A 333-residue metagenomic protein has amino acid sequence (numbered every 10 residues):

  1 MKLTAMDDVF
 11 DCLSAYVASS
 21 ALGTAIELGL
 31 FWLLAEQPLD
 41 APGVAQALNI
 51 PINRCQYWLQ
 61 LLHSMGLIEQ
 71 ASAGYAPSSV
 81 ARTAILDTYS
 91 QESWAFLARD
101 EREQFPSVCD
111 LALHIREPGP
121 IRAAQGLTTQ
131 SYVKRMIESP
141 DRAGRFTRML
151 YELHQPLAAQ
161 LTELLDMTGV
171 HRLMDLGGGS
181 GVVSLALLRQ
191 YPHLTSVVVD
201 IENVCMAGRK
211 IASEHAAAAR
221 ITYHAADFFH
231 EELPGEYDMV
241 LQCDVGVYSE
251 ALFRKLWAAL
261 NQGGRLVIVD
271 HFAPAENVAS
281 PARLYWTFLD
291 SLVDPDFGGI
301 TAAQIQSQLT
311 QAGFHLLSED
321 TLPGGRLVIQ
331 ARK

Functional and structural regions predicted by a protein language model:
M1-H63, R172, S180-L185, R189-K333: Alpha-helical subdomain
D8, C12-Y16, L22-T24, W32-L33 (+2 more regions): Conserved Class I S-adenosyl-L-methionine-dependent methyltransferase catalytic core
L176: Conserved beta-strand/loop positions that form the S-adenosyl-L-methionine
